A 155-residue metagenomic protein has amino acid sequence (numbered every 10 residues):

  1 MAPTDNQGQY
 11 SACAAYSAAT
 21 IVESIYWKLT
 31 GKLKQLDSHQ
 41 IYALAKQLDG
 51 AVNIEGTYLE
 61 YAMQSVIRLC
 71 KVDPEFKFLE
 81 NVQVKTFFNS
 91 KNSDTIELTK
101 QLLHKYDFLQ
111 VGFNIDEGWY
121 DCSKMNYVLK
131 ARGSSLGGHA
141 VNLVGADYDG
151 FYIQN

Functional and structural regions predicted by a protein language model:
M1-N155: Catalytic-core signature of thiol
